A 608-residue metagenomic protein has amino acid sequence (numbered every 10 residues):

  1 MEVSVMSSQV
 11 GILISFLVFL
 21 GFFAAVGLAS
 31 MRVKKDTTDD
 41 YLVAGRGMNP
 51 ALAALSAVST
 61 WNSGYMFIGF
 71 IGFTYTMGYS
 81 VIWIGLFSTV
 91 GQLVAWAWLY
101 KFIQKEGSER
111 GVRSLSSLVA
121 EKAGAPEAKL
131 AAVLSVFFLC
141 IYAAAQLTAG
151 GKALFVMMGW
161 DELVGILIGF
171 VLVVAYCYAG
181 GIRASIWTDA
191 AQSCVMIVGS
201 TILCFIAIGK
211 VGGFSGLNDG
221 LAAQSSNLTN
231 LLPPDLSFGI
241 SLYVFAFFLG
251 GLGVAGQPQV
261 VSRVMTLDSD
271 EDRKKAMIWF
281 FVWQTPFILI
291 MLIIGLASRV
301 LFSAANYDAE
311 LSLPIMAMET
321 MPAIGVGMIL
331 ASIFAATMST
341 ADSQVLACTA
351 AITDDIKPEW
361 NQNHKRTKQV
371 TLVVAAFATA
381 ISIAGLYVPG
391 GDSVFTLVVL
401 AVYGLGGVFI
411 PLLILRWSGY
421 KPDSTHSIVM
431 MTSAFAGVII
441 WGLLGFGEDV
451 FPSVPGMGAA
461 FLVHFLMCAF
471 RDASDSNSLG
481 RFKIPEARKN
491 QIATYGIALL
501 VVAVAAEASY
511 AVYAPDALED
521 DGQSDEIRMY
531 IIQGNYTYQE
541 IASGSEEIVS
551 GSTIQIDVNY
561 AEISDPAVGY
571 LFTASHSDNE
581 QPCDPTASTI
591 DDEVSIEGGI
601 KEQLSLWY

Functional and structural regions predicted by a protein language model:
M1-E2, M6, A473-E519, Q523: Secretory targeting signatures
E2-K483: Membrane-embedded helix-loop-helix hairpins and adjacent transmembrane boundary segments in multi-pass transporters
I315, A542-G551: Short beta-strand elements
D520-Q539: Short extracytoplasmic/periplasmic juxtamembrane "stem" segments immediately C-terminal to an N-terminal membrane anchor
N535-G544, L604-Y608: Extended, solvent-exposed segments with strong compositional bias
E547-W607: Acidic, Ser/Thr/Pro-rich low-complexity intrinsically disordered segments
